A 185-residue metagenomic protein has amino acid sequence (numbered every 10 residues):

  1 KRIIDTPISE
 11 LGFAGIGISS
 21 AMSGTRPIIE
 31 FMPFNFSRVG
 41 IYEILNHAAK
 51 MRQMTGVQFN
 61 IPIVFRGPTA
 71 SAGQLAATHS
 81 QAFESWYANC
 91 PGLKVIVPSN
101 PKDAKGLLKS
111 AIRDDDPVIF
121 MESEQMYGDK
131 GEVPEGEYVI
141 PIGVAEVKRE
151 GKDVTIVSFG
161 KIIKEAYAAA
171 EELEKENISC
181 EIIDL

Functional and structural regions predicted by a protein language model:
K1-P117, M121: Thiamine diphosphate
M32, P68, S123, F159-K161 (+1 more regions): Cofactor-binding loop segments of dinucleotide-utilizing enzymes, especially the Rossmann-like FAD- and NAD(P)+-binding
N35, S71, M126-Y127, I163: Glycine-rich nucleotide phosphate-binding loop and flanking beta-alpha elements of Rossmann-like dinucleotide-binding
G73-Q74, V97, E132-P134, I183-L185: Short, flexible loop segments at the rims of nucleotide/cofactor-binding pockets, characterized by
K105-P117, G128-E176: Glycine-/acidic-rich phosphate or pyrophosphate-binding loops and their flanking alpha/beta elements
E174-L185: Core nucleotide-handling region used for phosphoryl-transfer chemistry
